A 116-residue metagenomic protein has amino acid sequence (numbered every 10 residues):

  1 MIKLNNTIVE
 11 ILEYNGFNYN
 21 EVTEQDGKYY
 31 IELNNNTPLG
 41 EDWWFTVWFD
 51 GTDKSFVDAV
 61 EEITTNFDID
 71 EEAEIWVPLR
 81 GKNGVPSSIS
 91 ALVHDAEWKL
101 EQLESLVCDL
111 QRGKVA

Functional and structural regions predicted by a protein language model:
M1-L39, A73, R112-A116: Negatively charged, low-complexity tracts enriched in Asp/Glu with abundant Ser/Thr
K3, S55, L92, Q111-R112: Generic signature of intrinsically disordered, low-complexity, basic-rich segments and short cationic peptides
N5, V60, A96-L103, V107: Long amphipathic alpha-helices with heptad-repeat character, especially coiled-coil-forming segments used
E10, T23, D58-E61, H94 (+2 more regions): N-terminal non-cleavable signal-anchor helices
Y14-N18, N66, D70, K82 (+2 more regions): Surface-exposed polar/charged interaction patches
Q25-G27, G51-T52, G84, L106: Amphipathic alpha-helical interaction segments
P38-H94: Intrinsically disordered, low-complexity regulatory segments enriched in Ser/Thr/Pro and charged residues
